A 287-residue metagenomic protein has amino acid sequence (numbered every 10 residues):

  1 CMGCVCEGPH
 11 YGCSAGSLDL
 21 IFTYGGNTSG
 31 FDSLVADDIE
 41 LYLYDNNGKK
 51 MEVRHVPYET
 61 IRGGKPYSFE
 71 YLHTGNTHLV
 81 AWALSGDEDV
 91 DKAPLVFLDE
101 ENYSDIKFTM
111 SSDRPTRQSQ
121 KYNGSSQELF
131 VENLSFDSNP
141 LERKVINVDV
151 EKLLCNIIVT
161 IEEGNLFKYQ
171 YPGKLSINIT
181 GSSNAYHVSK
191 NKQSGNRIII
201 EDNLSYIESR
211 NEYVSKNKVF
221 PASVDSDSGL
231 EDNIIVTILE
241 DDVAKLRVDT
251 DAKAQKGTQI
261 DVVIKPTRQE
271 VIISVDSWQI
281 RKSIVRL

Functional and structural regions predicted by a protein language model:
C1-T28, R281-L287: Bacterial Sec-dependent N-terminal signal peptides
G12-G16, V35, Y71-G75, P140-E142 (+3 more regions): Solvent-exposed loop and beta-edge segments used for protein-protein assembly and interaction
S17-I21, E40, H78-V80, V145-N147 (+3 more regions): Beta-strand secondary-structure signal
F22-V35, T160-Q170: Structural motif
I39-L95, Y169-T258, V285: Tryptophan-paired
K50-K152: Short, low-hydrophobicity acidic/polar segments
P115-E212: A sequence/structural signal for flexible, mid-protein segments enriched in small/helix-disrupting residues
K256-L287: Hydrophobic, glycine-enriched assembly/anchoring segments
